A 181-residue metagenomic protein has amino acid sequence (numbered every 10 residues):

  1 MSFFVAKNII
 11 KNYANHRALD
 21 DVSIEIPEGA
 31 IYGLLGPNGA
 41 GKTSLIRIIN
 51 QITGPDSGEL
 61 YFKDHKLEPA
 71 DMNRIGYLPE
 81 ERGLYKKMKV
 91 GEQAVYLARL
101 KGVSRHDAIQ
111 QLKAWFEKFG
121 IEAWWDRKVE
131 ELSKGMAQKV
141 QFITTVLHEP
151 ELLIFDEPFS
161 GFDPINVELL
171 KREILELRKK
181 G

Functional and structural regions predicted by a protein language model:
N50: Helix-to-loop junction immediately C-terminal to a conserved catalytic motif
S57-N73: Conserved ABC transporter NBD signature motif
V95, R99, H106-W124, L175: Conserved ABC ATPase "signature" region
K128-G135: Conserved ABC ATPase signature
L147-E151: A short, proline-enriched helix->beta-strand linker immediately N-terminal to the Walker B motif in ABC-type P-loop
L153-E157: Catalytic Walker B motif of ABC-type/P-loop ATPase nucleotide-binding domains
V167-K180: Helical segment within the ABC ATPase nucleotide-binding domain
